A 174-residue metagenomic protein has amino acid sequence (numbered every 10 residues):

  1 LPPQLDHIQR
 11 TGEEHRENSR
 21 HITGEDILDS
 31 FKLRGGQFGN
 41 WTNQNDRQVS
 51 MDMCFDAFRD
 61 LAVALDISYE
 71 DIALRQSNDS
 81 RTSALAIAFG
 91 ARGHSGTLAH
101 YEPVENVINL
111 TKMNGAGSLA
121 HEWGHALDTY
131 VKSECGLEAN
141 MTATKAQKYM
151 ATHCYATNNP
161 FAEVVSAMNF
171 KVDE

Functional and structural regions predicted by a protein language model:
L1-N45, Y69-E174: Active-site-flanking segments in enzyme catalytic domains
Q44-A73: Zn2+-dependent metallopeptidase catalytic core
